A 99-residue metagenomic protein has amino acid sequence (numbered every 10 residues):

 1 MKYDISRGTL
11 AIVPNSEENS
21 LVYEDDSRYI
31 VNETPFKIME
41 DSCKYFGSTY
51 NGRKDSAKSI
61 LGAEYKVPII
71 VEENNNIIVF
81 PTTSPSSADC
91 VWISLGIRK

Functional and structural regions predicted by a protein language model:
M1-I93, I97-K99: Eukaryotic intrinsically disordered, low-complexity regulatory linkers and tails enriched in Ser/Thr/Pro
